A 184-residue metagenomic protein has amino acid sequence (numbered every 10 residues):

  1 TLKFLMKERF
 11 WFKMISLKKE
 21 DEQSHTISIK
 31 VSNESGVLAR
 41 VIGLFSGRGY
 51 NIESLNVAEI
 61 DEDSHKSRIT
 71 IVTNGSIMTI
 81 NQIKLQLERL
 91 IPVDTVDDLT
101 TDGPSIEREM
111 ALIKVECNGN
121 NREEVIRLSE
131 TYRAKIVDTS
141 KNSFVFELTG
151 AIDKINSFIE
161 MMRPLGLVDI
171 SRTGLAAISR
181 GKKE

Functional and structural regions predicted by a protein language model:
F10-S67, V72-E184: Long, contiguous binding/interaction regions
